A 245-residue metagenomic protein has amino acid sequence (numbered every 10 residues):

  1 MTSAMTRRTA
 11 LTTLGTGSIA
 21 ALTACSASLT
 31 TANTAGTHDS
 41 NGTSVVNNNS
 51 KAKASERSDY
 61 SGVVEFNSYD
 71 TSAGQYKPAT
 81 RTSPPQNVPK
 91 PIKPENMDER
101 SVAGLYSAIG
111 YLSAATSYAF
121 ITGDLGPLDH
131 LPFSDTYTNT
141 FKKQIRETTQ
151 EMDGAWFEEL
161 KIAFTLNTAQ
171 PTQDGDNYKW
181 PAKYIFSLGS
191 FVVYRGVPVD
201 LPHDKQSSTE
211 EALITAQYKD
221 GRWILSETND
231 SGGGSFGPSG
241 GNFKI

Functional and structural regions predicted by a protein language model:
T2, I19, S26-G104: Juxtamembrane and targeting peptides
R7-L11: N-terminal export leaders
L14-G17, L29-E65, Q170-I245: Exposed beta-sheet edge and beta->alpha loop/turn motif
A21-L22, N139: A short hydrophobic/aromatic micro-motif that marks alpha-helical segments and, especially, helix-coil
T31-N33, Q144, A155-E158: Short alpha-helix boundary/capping motifs
P78-G154: Core segments of small alpha/beta cavity-forming domains
Y118-G123, T165-D176: N-terminal short leaders/motifs
M152-Q170: A short, amphipathic edge element
